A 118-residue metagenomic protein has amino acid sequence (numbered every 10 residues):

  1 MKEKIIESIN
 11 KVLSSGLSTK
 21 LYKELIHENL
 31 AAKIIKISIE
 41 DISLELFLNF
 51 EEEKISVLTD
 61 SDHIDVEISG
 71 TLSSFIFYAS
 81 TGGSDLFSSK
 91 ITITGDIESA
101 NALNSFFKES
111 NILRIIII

Functional and structural regions predicted by a protein language model:
M1-I118: Feature captures hydrophobic
